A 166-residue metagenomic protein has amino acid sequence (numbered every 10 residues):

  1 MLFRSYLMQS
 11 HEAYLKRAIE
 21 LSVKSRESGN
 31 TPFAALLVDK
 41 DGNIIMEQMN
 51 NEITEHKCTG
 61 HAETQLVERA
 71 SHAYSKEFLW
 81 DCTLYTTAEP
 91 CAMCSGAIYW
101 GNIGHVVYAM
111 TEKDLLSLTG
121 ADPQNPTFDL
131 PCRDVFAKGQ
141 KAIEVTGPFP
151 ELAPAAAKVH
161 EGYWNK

Functional and structural regions predicted by a protein language model:
F3-S28, A97-K166: Zinc-dependent deaminase
A18, S22-S25, A62, L66 (+1 more regions): Stable alpha-helical structural segments in soluble proteins, enriched in small hydrophobic residues
S28-T31, E77-W80, G139: Short helix-terminating capping/connector loops at secondary-structure junctions
F33-V38: Short beta-strand scaffold segments in enzyme catalytic cores
I45-E52, T111: Short beta->alpha transition motifs characteristic of CBS
T54-T64: A short, polar/charged loop-to-alpha-helix boundary motif
V67-G101, H105: Helix-adjacent hinge/juxtasegments
